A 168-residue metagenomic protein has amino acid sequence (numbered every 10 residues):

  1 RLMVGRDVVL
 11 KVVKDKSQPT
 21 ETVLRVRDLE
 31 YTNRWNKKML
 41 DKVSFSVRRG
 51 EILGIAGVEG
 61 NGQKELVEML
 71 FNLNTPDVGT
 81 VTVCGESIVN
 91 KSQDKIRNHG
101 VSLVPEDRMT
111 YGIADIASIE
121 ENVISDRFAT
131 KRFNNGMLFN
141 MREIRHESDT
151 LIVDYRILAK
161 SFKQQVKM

Functional and structural regions predicted by a protein language model:
R1-M168: Glycine-rich phosphate-binding loops of nucleotide-dependent enzymes
